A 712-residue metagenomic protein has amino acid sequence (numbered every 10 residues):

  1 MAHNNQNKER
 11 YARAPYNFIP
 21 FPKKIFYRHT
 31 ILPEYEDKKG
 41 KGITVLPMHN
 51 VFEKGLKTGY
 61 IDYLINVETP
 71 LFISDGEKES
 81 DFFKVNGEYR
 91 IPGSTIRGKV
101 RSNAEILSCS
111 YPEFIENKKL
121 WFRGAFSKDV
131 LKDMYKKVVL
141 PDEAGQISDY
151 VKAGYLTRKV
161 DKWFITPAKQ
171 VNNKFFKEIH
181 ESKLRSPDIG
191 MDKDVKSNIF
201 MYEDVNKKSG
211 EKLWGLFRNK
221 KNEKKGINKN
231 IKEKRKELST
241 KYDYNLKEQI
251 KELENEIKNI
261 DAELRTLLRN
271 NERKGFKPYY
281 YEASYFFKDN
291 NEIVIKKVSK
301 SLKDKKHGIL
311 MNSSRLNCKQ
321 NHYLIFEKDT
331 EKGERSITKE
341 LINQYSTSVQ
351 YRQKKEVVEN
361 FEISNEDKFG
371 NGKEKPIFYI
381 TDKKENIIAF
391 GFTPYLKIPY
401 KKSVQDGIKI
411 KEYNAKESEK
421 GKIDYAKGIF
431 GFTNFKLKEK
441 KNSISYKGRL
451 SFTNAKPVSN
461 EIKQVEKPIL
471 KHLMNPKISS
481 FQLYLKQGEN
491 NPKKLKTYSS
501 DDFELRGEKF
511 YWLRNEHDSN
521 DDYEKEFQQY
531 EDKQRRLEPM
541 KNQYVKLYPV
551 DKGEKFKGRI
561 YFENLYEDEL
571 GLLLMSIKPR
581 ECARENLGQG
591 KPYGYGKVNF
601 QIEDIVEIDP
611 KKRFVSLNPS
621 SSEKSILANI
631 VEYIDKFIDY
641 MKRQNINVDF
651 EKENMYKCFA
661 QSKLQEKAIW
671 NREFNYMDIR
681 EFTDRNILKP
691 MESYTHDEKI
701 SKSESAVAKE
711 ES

Functional and structural regions predicted by a protein language model:
M1-S712: Basic, Gly/Ser/Thr-rich N-terminal segments that form RNA-phosphate-binding interfaces in CRISPR RAMP
